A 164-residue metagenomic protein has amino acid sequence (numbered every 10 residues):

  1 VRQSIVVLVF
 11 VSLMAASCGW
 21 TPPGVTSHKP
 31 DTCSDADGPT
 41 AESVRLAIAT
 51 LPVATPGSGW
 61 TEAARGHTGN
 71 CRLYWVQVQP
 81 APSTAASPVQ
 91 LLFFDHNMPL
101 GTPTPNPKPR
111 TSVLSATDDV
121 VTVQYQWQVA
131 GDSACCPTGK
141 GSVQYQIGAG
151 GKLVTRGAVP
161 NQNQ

Functional and structural regions predicted by a protein language model:
V1-F10: N-terminal export and membrane-targeting signals
M14-S17: C-terminal motif of bacterial Sec signal peptides marking the signal peptidase cleavage site
G19-Q164: Exposed acidic/polar residues on beta-strands and adjacent loops within beta-sheet cores, strongest in beta-propeller
